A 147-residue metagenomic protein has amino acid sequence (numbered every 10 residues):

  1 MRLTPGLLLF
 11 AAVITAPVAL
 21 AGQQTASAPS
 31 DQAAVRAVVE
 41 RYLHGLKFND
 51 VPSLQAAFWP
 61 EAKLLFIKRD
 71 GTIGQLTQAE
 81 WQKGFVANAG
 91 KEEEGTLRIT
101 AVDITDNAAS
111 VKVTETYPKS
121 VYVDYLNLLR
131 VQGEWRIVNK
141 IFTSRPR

Functional and structural regions predicted by a protein language model:
R2-L9, L128: Sec-dependent signal peptide recognition, specifically the positively charged N-region followed immediately by
T4, L20-P52, A56, P60 (+1 more regions): Short, low-complexity N-terminal intrinsically disordered segments enriched in polar/charged residues
L7-P17: Bacterial N-terminal signal peptides
F58, E115-Y117, I141: Short beta-strand segments enriched in hydrophobic/aromatic residues within well-folded beta-rich domains
I67-K68, Q75-V121: Surface-exposed, charged secondary-structure patches
K68-D70, Q132: Solvent-exposed strand-loop boundary residues in beta-sheet-rich modules
V121-R147: Short beta-strand edge/turn micro-motifs at domain boundaries
